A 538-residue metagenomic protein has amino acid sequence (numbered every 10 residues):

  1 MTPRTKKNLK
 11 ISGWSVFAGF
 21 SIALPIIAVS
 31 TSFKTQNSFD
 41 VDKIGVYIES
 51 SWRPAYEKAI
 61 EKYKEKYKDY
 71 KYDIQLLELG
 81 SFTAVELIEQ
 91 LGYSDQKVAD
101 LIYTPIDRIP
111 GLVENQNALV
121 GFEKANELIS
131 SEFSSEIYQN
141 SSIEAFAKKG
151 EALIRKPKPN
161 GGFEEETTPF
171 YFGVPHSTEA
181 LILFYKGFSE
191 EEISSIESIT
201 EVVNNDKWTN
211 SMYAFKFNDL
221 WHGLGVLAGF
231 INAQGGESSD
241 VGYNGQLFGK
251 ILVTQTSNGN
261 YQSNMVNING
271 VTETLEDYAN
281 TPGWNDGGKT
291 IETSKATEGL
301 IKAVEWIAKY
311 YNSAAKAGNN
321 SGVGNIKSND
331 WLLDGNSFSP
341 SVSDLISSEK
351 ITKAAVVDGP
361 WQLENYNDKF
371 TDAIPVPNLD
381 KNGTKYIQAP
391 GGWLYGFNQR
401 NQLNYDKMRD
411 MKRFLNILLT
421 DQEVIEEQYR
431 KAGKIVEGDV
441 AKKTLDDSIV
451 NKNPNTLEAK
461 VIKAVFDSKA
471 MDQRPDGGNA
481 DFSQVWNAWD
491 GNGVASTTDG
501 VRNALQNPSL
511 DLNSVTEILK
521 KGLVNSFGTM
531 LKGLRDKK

Functional and structural regions predicted by a protein language model:
T2-G19: Membrane-penetrating hydrophobic segments
G19-G111, F527-K538: Conserved N-terminal structural module of periplasmic/extracytoplasmic solute-binding proteins
I48, A389, K452-D536: C-terminal capping/gating helix-and-loop segments adjacent to ligand/active sites or protein-protein/ligand interfaces
T83-V98, I102, V203-N204, N312-V356 (+1 more regions): Short helices/loops that flank or line small-molecule/ion binding pockets
I106-I182, E191-S194, I374-P375: Hinge/lid segment of periplasmic solute-binding proteins
I106-N115, V357-F370: A ligand-binding cleft/hinge motif common to bilobed small-molecule-binding domains
E165, N367-K442: Extracytoplasmic/periplasmic substrate-recognition and gating elements
V241-S339: Glycine-centered hinge/linker elements that transmit conformational signals in sensory and ligand-binding systems
